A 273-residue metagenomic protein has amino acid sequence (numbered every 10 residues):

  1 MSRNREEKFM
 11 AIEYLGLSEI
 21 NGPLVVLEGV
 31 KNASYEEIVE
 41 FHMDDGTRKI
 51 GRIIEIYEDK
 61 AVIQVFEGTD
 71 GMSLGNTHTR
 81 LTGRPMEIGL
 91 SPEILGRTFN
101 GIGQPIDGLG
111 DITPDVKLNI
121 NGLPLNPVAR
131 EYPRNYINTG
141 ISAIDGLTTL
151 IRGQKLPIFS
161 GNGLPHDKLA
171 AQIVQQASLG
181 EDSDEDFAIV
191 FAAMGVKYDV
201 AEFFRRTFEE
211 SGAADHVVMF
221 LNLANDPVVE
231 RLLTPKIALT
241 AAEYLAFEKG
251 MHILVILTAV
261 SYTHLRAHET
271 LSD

Functional and structural regions predicted by a protein language model:
R5-E13, E19-I137: Acidic-enriched and Gly/Ser
T69-D70, P85-M86, G103-P105, G163-P165 (+3 more regions): Conserved nucleotide-binding/hydrolysis micro-motifs of P-loop NTPases
D107-Q154, Q172, A214-L223, E230-L233: P-loop NTPase nucleotide-binding/switch module
I144-A192, V196, L239-E243: P-loop NTPase nucleotide-binding module
A188, H216, G250-I253: Loop/turn-to-beta-strand initiation segments
Y198-A241: Nucleotide-state-sensitive switch-loop elements of NTP-binding domains
L233-Y262: Phosphate-binding/switch loop-helix module in NTP-utilizing enzymes
T263-T270: Conserved small/polar residues in nucleotide/adenosyl-binding loops
